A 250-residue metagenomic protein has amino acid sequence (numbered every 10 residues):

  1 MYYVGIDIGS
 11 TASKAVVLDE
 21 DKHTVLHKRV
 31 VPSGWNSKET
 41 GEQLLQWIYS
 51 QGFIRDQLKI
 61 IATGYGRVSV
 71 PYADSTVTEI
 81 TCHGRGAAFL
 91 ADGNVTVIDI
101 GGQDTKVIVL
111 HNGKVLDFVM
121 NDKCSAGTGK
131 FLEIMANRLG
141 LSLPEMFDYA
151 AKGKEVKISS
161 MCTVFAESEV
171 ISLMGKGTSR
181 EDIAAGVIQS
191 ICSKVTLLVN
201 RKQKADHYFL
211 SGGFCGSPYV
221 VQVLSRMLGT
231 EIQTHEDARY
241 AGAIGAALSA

Functional and structural regions predicted by a protein language model:
Y2-Q43, V115-S125: Short glycine-rich, Thr/Ser-proximal phosphate-binding strand/loop in the N-terminal lobe of ATP-dependent enzymes
Y3-D7, K59, V95-D99: Short glycine-aspartate micro-motif
H27-S33, L44, I48-T81, L116: Short beta-strand-loop/turn "lid" adjacent to the catalytic site in phosphate-handling enzymes
Y65-G66, V199, K204-M227, A238-G242: Glycine-rich phosphate-binding loops at beta-strand->alpha-helix junctions
G66-D117, N200, I244-S249: Conserved phosphate-binding catalytic cores of ATP/NTP-utilizing and phosphoryl-transfer enzymes
R85, G129-E133, H235-A250: Glycine-rich phosphate-binding/hydrolytic loop that grips phosphoryl groups
N112-I158, C162, L248: Glycine-rich phosphate-binding loop plus the immediately following alpha-helix
A166-V199, R239: Adenine-nucleotide phosphate-binding core of ATP-dependent small-molecule kinases
